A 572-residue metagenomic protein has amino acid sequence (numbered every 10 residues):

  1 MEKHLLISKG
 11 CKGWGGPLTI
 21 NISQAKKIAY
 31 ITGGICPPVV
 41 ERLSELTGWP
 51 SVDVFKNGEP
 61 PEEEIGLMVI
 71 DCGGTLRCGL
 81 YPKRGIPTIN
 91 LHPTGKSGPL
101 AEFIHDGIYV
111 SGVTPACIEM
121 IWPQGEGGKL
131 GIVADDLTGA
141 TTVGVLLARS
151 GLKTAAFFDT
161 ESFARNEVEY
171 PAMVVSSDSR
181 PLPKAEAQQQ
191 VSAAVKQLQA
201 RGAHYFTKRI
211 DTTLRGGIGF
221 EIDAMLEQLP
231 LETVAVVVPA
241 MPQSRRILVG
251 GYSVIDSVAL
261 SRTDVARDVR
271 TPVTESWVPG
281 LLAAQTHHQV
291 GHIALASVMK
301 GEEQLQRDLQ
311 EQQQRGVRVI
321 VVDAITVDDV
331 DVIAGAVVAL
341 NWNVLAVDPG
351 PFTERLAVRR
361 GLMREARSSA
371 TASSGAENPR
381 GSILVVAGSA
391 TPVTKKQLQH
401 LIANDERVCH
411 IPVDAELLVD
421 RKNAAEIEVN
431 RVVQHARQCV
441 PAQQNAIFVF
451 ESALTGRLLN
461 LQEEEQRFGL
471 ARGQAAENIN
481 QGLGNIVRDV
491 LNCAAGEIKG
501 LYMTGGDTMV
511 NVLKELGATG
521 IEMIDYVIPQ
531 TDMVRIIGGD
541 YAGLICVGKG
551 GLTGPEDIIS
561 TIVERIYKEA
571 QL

Functional and structural regions predicted by a protein language model:
M1-W122: Soluble N-terminal domains of membrane-associated systems
P50-F55, C72-G73, D159-E161, P183-K196: Glycine-rich, highly charged phosphate/nucleotide-binding loops
E62-G66, I70-P93, G98-P99, I104-D106 (+5 more regions): N-terminal glycine-rich phosphate/adenylate-binding segment common to multiple enzyme folds
T114-G131, P171, V195-F206, T212-V330 (+1 more regions): Cap/lid and interdomain-hinge subdomains that line or gate substrate/regulatory clefts in soluble alpha/beta enzymes
K129-G131, D136-Q189, Y252-K300, F468 (+3 more regions): N-terminal glycine-rich anion-binding loop in soluble enzyme alpha/beta folds
D348-R380, D525-K549: Short, flexible loop segments at boundaries between secondary-structure elements
T371-R380, A387-Q481: A glycine- and small/hydrophobic-rich beta-loop-beta segment that serves as a flexible "lid/hinge" or phosphate-binding
E497-G554: Conserved, well-ordered active-site substructure
